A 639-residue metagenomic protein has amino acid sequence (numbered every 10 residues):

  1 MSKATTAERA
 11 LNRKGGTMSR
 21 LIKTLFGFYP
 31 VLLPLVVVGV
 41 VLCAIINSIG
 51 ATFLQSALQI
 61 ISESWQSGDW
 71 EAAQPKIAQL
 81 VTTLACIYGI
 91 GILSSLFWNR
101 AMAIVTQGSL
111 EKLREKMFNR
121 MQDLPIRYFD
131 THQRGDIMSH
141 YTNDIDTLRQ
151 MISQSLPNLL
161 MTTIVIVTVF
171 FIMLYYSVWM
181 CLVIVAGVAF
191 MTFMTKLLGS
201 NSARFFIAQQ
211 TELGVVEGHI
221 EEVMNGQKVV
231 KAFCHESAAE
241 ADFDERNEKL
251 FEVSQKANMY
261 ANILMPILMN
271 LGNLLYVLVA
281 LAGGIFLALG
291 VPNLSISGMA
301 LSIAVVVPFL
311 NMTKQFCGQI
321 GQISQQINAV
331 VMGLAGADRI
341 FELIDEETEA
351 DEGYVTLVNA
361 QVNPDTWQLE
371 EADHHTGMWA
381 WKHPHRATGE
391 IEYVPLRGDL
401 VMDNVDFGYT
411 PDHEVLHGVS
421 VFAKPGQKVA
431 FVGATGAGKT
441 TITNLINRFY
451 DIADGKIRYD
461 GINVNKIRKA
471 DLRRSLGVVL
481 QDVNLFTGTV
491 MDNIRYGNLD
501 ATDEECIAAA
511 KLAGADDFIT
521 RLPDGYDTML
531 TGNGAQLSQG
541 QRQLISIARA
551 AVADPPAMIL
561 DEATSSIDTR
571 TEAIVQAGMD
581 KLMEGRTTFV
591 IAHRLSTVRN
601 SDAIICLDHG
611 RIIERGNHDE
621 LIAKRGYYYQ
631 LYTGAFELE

Functional and structural regions predicted by a protein language model:
M1-N47, S62-T83, W98-M102, T106 (+8 more regions): Membrane-integrated ABC transporters
A7-G15, I46-Q59, C86-R134, M138 (+10 more regions): Juxtamembrane helix-loop junctions of ABC transporter transmembrane domains
G27-P30, I126-R127, N143-I152, L156 (+8 more regions): An intracellular "coupling" helix at the cytosolic face of ABC transporter transmembrane type-1 domains
L33-F97, L174-W179, L281, G290-I303: Transmembrane helix-loop-helix hairpins at lipid-water interfaces of multipass membrane proteins, especially the type-1
G39, I87-T106, P157-I164, V183-Q209 (+5 more regions): Alpha-helical transmembrane segments of multi-pass membrane proteins
S64-W65, I172-A186, Y260-D338, L343-E347 (+1 more regions): Helix-loop-helix
W70, A360-E639: ABC-type nucleotide-binding domain
